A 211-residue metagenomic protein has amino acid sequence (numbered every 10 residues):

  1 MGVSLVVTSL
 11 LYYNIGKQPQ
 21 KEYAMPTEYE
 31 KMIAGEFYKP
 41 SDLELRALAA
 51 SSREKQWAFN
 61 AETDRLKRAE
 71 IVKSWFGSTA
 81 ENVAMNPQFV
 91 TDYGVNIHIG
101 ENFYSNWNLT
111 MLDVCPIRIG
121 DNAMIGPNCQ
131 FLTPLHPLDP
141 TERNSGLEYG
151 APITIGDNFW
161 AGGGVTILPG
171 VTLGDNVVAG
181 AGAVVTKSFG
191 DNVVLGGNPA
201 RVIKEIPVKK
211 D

Functional and structural regions predicted by a protein language model:
M1-N82, P199-D211: Terminal amphipathic alpha-helical/low-complexity segments used for targeting or macromolecular assembly
F89-I99, Y104-L173, N198-D211: Flexible, glycine/small-residue-enriched loop-and-beta-strand segment within the central core of proteins
V171, N192-V193: Extracytoplasmic/periplasmic beta-strand context in beta-sandwich domains, especially the cupredoxin/COX2 CuA-binding
A179, G197: Conserved G/P- and acidic residue-centered "switch" motifs that form tight phosphate/ATP-binding loops in soluble
K187: Short helix N-cap motif at coil->helix boundaries in the Bergerat
